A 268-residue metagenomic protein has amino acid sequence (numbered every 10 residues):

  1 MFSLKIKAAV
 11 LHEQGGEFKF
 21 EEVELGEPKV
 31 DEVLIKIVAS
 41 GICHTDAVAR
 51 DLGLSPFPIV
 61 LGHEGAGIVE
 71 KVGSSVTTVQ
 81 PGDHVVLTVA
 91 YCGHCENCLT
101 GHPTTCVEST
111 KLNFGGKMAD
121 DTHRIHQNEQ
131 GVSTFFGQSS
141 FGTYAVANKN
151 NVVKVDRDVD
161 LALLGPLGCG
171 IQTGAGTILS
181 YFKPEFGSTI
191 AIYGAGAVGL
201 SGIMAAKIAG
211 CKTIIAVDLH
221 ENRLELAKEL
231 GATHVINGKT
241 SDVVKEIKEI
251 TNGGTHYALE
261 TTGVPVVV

Functional and structural regions predicted by a protein language model:
F2, G26-S40, D51-L99, T104 (+1 more regions): Glycine-rich beta-strand-centered segment in the early N-terminal region that forms part of a ligand/cofactor-binding
F2-A9: Short structural boundary motif marking the start of a folded domain
I6, D83, G187-S188, K212: Nucleotide donor/acceptor-binding cores
V10-E17: Extracellular beta-rich ligand/substrate-recognition surface
E24-L25, P56-G62, S133-G137, T143-Y144: Short Gly/Pro-enriched turn/cap motifs at secondary-structure boundaries
H44-R50: Cytochrome P450 core scaffold surrounding the K-helix E-X-X-R motif and the conserved "meander" helix-loop region
E96-Y193: NAD(P)H dinucleotide-binding glycine-rich loop of Rossmann-like/cofactor-binding domains, especially the beta1-alpha1
T189-A195, L200, M204-V268: Adenosine-nucleotide cofactor-binding segment
